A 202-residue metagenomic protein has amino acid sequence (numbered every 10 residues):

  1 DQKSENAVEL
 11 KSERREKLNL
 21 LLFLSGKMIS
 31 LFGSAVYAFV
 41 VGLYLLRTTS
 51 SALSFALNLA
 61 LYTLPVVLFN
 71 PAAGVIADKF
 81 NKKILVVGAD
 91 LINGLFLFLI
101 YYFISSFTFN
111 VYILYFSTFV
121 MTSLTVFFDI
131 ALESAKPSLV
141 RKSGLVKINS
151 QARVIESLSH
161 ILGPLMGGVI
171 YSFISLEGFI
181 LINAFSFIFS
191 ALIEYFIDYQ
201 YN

Functional and structural regions predicted by a protein language model:
D1-K27: Cytosolic juxtamembrane N-terminal segment immediately preceding the first transmembrane helix of multi-pass
K11-K17, F32, S106-T108: Helix-boundary and loop/linker segments of multi-pass membrane transporters
L21-A38, L59-A77, N81-F96, I113-S172 (+2 more regions): Substrate-agnostic recognition of the 12-TM MFS/MFS-like secondary transporter fold
F39-L53: Short amphipathic helix-loop junctions that connect adjacent transmembrane helices in Major Facilitator Superfamily/SLC
L43-R47, Y101-S105, L162-I182: Transmembrane alpha-helix termini and helix-breaking/packing motifs in multi-pass membrane transporters
S51-L61: Loop-to-transmembrane helix entry
L91-T108: C-terminal ends and interior cores of transmembrane alpha-helices in multi-pass membrane transporters/permeases
F179-F196: Symmetry-related core transmembrane helices of the 12-TM Major Facilitator Superfamily/SLC fold
